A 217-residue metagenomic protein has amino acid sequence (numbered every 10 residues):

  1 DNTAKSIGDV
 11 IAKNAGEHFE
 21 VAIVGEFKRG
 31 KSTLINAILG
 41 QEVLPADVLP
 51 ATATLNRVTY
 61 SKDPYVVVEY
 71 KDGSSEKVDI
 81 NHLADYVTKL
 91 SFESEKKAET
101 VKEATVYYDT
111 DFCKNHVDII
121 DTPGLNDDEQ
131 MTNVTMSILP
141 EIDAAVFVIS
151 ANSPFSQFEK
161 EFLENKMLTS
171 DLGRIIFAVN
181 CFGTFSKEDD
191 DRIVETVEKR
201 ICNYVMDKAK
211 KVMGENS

Functional and structural regions predicted by a protein language model:
D1-G16: N-terminal pre-Walker A segment at the start of P-loop NTPase domains
A15-S217: Globular "head" domains of long coiled-coil molecular machines
